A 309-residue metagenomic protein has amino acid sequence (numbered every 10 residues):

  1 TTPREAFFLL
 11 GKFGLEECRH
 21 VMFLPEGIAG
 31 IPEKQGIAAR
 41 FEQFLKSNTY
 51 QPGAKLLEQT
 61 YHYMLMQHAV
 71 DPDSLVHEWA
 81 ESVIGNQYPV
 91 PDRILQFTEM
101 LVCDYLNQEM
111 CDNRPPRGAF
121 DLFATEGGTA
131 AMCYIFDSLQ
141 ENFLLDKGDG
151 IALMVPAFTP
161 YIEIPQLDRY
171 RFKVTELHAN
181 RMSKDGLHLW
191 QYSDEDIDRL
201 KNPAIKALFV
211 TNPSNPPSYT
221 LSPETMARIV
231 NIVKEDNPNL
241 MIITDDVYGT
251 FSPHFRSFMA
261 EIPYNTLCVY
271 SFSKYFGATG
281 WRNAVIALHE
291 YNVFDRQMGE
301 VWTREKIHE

Functional and structural regions predicted by a protein language model:
T2, A6-R19, L24-G27, K34-E78 (+1 more regions): Conserved core segment of the aminotransferase class I/II
P32, F41-P238, D246-P263, L267: Conserved core of the PLP fold type I
Q166, M182-G186, P238-I242, F272-Y275 (+1 more regions): Short C-terminal domain-edge/linker segments immediately following a structured domain
